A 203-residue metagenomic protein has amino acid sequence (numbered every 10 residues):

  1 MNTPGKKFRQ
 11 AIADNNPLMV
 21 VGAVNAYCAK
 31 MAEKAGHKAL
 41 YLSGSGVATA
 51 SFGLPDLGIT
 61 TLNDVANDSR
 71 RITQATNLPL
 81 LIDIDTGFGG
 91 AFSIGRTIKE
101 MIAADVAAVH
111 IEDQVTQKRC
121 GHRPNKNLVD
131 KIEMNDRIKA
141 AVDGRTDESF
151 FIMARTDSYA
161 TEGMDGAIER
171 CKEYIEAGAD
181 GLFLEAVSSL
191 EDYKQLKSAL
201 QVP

Functional and structural regions predicted by a protein language model:
N2-P203: Alpha/beta enzyme core
